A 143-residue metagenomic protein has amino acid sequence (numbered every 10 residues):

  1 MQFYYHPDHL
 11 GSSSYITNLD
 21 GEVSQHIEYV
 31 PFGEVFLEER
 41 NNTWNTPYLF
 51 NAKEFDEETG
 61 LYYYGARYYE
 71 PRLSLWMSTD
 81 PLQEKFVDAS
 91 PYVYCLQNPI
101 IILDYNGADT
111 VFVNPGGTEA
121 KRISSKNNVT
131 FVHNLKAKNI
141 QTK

Functional and structural regions predicted by a protein language model:
M1-G65, I100-I102: A motif-centric feature for acidic-aromatic and gly/ser/thr-rich catalytic loops and repeats
I16, E34, E38, E70-M77 (+3 more regions): Short, low-complexity export/processing leader segments characterized by acidic and small residues
